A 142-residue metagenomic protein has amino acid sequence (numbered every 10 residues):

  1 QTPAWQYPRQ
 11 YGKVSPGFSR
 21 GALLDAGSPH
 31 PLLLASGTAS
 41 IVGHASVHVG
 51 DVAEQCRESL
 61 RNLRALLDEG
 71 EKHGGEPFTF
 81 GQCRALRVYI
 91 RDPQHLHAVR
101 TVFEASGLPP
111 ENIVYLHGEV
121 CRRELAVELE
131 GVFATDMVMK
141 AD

Functional and structural regions predicted by a protein language model:
Q1-D142: N-terminal presequence-like segments and the immediate start of the first folded domain
